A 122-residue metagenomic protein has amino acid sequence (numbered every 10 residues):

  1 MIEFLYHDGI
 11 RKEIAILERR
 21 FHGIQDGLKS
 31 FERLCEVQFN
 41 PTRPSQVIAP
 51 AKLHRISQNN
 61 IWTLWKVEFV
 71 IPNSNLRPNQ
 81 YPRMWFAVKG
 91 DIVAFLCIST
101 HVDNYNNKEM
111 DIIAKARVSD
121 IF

Functional and structural regions predicted by a protein language model:
M1, W65-F122: Enriched for short, Lys/Arg-rich terminal
M1-N40, F122: Arg/Lys-rich, positively charged N-terminal/basic patches that mediate binding to nucleic acids
E3-F4, P50-R55, F95: Generic preference for hydrophobic/aromatic residues in regular secondary structure cores
L17, E32, Q58-I61, Y81: Acidic, low-complexity intrinsically disordered regions
H22-G23, Q58-W62, A87-D91: Short, surface-exposed loop and linker segments with low hydrophobicity and enrichment for Pro/Ser/Thr
I24-G27, T63, Y81-P82: Amphipathic alpha-helical interface surfaces
F31-Q38, S45, A49, N107 (+1 more regions): Short, surface-exposed, charged/polar-biased interaction segments
V37-N75: A short, surface-exposed loop/turn module that caps and links secondary-structure elements
